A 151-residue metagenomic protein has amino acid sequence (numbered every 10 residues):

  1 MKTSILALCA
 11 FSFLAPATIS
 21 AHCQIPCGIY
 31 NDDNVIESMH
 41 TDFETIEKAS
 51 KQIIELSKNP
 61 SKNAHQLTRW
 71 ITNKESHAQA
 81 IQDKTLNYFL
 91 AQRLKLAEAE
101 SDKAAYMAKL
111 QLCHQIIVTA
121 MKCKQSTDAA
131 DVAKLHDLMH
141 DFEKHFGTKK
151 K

Functional and structural regions predicted by a protein language model:
M1-A7: Positively charged n-region of N-terminal signal peptides that target proteins for export
A7-P16: Bacterial N-terminal signal peptides
S20-P60: Immediate post-signal-peptide N-terminus of mature secreted/exported proteins
S50-F89: Alpha-helical segments in soluble extracytoplasmic regions
S50-S61, Q92, L96, A120-T127 (+1 more regions): Secondary-structure edge/capping motif, primarily at the C-terminal ends of alpha-helices and the immediately following
H65-T72, K103, M107-L110, V132-H140: Short, charged, amphipathic alpha-helical segments
H77, Q82-K124: Long, amphipathic, charge-rich alpha-helical segments that form helical bundles/coiled-coils
L112-K151: C-terminal amphipathic alpha-helix
